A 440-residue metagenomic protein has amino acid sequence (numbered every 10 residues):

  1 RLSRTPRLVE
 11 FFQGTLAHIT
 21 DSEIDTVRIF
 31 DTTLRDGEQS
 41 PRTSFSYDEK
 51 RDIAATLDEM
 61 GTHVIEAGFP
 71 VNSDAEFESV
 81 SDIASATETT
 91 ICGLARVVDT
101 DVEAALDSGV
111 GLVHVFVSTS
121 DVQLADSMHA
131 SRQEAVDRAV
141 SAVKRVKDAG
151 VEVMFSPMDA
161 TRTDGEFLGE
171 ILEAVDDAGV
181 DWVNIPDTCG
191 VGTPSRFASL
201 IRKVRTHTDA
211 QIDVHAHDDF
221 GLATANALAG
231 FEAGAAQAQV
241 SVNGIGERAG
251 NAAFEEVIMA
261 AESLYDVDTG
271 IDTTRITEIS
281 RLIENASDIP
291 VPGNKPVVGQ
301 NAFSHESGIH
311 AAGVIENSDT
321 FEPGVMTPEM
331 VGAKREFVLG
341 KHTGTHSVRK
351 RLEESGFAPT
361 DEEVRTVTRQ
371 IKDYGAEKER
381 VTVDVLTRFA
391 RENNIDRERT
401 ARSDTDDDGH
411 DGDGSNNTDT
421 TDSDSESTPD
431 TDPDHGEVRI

Functional and structural regions predicted by a protein language model:
R4-G14, V27, T33, D266-D407 (+1 more regions): A mid-to-C-terminal "edge-of-domain" accessory segment
R4-V97: N-terminal capping/small domains of soluble enzymes
I29-T32, I65-A67, T89-A95, V113-V115 (+4 more regions): Hydrophobic faces of well-ordered beta-strands that scaffold small-molecule active sites in alpha/beta enzyme cores
R35, P70-N72, L94-V98, S118-S120 (+4 more regions): Active-site beta-loop-alpha junctions enriched in small/polar residues
T43-H63, D99-S127, S131-A210, L228-A233: Alpha/beta enzyme core
F69, I91, A95, T161 (+7 more regions): Hydrophobic alpha-helical scaffolding
A198-A312: Catalytic alpha/beta core domains of metabolic enzymes, predominantly
D407-I440: Long, low-complexity, intrinsically disordered segments
